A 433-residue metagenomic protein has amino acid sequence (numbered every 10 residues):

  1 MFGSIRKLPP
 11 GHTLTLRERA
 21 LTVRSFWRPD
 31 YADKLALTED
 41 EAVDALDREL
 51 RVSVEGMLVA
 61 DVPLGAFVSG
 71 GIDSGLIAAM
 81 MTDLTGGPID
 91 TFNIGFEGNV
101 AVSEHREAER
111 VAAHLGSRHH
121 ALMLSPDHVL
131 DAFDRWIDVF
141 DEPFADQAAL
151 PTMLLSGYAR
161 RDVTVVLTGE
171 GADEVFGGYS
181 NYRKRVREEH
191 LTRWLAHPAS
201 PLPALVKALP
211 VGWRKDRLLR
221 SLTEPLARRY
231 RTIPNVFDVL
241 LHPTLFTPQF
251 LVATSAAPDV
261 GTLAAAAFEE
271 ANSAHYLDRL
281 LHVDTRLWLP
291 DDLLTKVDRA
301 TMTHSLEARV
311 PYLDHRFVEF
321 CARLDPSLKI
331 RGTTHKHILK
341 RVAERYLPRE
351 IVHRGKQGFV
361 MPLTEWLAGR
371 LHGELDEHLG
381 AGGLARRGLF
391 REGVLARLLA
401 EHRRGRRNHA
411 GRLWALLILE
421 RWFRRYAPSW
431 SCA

Functional and structural regions predicted by a protein language model:
M1-A66, G75-I94, G98-R135: Active-site-adjacent "lid"/gating segments
G3-P10, A20-L21, Y31, V62 (+5 more regions): Adenosyl-5′-phosphate
L64-D73, F96-V100, Q147-L150, V175 (+2 more regions): Glycine-rich loop motifs involved in handling phospho/adenylate chemistry
A66-S69, F92-G95, A121-M123, L167-T168 (+3 more regions): Short beta-strand segments
R135-P143: Short, basic, glycine/proline-bearing loop/turn elements
V163-Y179: Short acidic/histidine-rich active-site segments
V175-P203: A mobile, often basic/glycine-rich helix-loop segment that functions as the active-site lid/recognition loop
